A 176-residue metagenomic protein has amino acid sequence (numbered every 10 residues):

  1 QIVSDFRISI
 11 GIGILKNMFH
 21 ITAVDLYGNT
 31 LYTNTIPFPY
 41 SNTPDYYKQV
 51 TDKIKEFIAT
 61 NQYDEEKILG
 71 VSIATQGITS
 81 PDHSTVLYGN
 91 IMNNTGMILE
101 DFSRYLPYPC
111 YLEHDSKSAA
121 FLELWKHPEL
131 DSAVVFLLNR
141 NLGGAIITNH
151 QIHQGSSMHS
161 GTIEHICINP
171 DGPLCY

Functional and structural regions predicted by a protein language model:
I2-S4, F38, T75, L138 (+1 more regions): Hydrophobic residues in beta-strands and at strand termini
I2-T33, V134-T148: Gly/Thr-rich phosphate-binding beta-strand-loop-beta motif of the actin/hexokinase/Hsp70
H20, G77-T79, G172: Active-site/binding-pocket entry motifs
D25, S80, N169: Acidic surface patches and DE-rich sequence motifs
T30, T85-V86, I152-H153: Hydrophobic "anchor" residues
T33, Y108-Y176: Glycine/GP-enriched mid-protein hinge/lid loop-to-helix segment characteristic of carbohydrate kinases
N34-S132: Glycine-rich phosphate-binding loop and adjoining helix at the ATP-binding site of ATP-dependent phosphoryl-transfer
